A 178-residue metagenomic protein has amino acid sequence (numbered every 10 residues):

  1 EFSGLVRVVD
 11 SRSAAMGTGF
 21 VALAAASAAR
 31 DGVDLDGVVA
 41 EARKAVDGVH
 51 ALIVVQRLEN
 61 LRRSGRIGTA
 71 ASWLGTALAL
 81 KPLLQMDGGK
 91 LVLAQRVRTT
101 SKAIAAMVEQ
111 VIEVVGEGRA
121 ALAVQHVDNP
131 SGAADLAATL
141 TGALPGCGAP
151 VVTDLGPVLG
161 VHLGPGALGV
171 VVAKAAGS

Functional and structural regions predicted by a protein language model:
E1-R7, S13-S178: Mixed-charge interfacial surface used for oligomerization/domain docking and macromolecular partner engagement
